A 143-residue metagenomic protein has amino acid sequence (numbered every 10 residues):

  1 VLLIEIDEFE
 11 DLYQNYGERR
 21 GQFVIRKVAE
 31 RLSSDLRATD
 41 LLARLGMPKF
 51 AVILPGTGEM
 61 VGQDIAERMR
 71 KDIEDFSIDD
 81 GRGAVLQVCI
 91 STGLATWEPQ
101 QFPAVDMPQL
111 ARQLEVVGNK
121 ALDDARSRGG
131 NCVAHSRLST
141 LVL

Functional and structural regions predicted by a protein language model:
V1, D7-S33, A43-M47, A51-V52 (+3 more regions): Conserved long alpha-helical elements within nucleotide-processing catalytic cores of c-di-GMP signaling and class III
D7, L138-S139: Short acidic/glycine-rich beta-turn/loop cap or linker motifs at sensory/regulatory domain boundaries that couple input
Q14, L54-G58, E74, W97-P99: Residue-level recognition of strand-loop junctions within catalytic nucleotide-signaling folds
E18, E59, Q63-E67, G81-R82 (+2 more regions): Catalytic-core segments of nucleotide cyclases and related cyclic-nucleotide turnover enzymes
A43-G46, I73-G93, R126: Catalytic core regions of nucleotide second-messenger enzymes
